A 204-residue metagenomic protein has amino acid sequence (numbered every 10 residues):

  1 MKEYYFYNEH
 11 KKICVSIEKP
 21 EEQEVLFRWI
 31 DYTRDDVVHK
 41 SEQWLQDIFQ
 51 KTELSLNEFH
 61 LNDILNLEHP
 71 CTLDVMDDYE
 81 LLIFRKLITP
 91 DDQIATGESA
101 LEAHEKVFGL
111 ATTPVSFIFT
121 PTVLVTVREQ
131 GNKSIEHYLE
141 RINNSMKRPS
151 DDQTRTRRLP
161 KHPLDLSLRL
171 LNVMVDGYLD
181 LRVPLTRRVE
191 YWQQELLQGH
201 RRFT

Functional and structural regions predicted by a protein language model:
M1-L65, R141-R148: N-terminal pre-transmembrane cytosolic regions of membrane proteins
K2, E80, T113-V115: Change "...and in nucleic-acid phosphodiester-cleaving endonucleases..." to "...and in nucleic-acid processing enzymes
K12-C14, E80, L124: Hydrophobic residues embedded in beta-strands of well-ordered beta-sheets
E18-E21, E68-V75, S116-I118: Short, exposed beta-strand/loop patches in secreted or surface proteins that constitute
E24-L26, V75-D78, T120-V123: Short, solvent-exposed coil/turn segments at beta-strand boundaries
R28-T33, L81-I83, I118: Short, conserved beta-strand segments within well-ordered enzyme catalytic domains that often line or immediately flank
L61, N66-A111: Extended, Lys/Arg-enriched charged tracts that mediate electrostatic binding to polyanionic substrates
R85-D92, T96-S99, F108-T204: Extended amphipathic alpha-helical scaffolding segments in membrane-proximal extra-membrane regions of membrane
